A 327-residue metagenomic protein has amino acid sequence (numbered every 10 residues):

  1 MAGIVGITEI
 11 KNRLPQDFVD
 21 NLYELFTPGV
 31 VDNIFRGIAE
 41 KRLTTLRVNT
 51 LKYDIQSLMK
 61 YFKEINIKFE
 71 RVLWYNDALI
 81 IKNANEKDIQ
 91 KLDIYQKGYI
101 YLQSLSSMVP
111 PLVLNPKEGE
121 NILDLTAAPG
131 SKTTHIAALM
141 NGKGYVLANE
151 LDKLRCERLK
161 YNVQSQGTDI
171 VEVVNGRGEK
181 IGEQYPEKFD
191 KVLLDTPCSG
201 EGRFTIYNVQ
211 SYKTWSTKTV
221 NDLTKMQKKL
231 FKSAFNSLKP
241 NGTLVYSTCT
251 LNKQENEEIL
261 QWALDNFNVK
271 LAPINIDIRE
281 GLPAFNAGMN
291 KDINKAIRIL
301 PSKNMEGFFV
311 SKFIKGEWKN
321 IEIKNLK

Functional and structural regions predicted by a protein language model:
M1-K327: S-adenosylmethionine
